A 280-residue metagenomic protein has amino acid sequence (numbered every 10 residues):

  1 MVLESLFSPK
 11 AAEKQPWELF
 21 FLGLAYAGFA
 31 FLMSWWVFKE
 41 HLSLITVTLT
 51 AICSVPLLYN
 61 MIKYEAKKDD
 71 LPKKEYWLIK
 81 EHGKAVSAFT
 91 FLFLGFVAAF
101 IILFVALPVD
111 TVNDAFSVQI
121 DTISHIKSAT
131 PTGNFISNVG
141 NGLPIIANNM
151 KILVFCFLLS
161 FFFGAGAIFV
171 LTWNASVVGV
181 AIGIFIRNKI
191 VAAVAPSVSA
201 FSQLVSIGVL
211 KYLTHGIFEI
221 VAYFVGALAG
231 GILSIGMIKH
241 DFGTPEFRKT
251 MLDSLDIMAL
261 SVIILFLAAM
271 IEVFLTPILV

Functional and structural regions predicted by a protein language model:
M1-I62, F91, G95-D114: Transmembrane alpha-helical insertion/packing segments
V2-Q15, D70-K84, T244-K249: Cytosolic juxtamembrane amphipathic/interface segments immediately preceding and feeding into a transmembrane helix
E18, E40-T48, W77-A98, A165-I168 (+1 more regions): Alpha-helical transmembrane segments and their helix-start/interface "positive-inside/aromatic belt" motifs in integral
A85-N149: Hydrophobic alpha-helical segments and helix pairs
T90-L107, F162-S176, H215-F218: Hydrophobic alpha-helical membrane-insertion segments
F135-I184: Internal active-site segments that recognize and position negatively charged phosphoryl groups and nucleotide moieties
I182-V262, F266-L267: Hydrophobic alpha-helical transmembrane segments and adjacent short intramembrane/lumenal linkers of inner/organellar
A268-V280: Juxtamembrane boundary at the C-terminal end of a transmembrane helix
